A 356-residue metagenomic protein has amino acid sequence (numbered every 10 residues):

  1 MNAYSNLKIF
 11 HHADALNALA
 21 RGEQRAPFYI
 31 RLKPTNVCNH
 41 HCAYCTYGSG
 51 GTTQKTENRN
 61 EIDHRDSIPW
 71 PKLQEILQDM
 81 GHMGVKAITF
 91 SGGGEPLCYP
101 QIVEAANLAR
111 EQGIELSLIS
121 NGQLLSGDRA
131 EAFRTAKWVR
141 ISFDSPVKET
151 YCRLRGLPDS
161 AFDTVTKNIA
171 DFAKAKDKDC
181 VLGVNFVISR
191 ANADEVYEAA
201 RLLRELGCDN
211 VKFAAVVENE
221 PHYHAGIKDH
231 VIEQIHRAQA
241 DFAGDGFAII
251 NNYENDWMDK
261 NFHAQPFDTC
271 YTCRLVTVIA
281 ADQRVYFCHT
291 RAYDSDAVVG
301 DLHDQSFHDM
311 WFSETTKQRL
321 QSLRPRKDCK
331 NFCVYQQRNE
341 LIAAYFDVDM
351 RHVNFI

Functional and structural regions predicted by a protein language model:
M1-F28, G48, E57, N261 (+1 more regions): Flexible mid-to-C-terminal extensions adjoining Fe-S/redox cofactors in radical SAM and related proteins
N2-K137, H224-V231, N354-I356: Conserved alpha-helical substructure of the radical SAM core
R31, T35, N39, F267 (+2 more regions): Residues immediately within or flanking Cys/His clusters that coordinate Zn2+ in small zinc-binding modules
N39, P96-L97, G122-A130, I141-P158 (+2 more regions): Conserved radical SAM core fold
M83-S91, R110-S117, K137-F143, D163-D256 (+1 more regions): Conserved C-terminal portion of the radical SAM core fold that forms the substrate/S-adenosylmethionine-binding
E254-T269: Aromatic-anchored helix/helix-loop segment that forms the rim or "lid" of small-molecule/cofactor binding pockets
C270-R274: Short, small/polar residue-rich loop motifs at catalytic or cofactor-binding pockets
